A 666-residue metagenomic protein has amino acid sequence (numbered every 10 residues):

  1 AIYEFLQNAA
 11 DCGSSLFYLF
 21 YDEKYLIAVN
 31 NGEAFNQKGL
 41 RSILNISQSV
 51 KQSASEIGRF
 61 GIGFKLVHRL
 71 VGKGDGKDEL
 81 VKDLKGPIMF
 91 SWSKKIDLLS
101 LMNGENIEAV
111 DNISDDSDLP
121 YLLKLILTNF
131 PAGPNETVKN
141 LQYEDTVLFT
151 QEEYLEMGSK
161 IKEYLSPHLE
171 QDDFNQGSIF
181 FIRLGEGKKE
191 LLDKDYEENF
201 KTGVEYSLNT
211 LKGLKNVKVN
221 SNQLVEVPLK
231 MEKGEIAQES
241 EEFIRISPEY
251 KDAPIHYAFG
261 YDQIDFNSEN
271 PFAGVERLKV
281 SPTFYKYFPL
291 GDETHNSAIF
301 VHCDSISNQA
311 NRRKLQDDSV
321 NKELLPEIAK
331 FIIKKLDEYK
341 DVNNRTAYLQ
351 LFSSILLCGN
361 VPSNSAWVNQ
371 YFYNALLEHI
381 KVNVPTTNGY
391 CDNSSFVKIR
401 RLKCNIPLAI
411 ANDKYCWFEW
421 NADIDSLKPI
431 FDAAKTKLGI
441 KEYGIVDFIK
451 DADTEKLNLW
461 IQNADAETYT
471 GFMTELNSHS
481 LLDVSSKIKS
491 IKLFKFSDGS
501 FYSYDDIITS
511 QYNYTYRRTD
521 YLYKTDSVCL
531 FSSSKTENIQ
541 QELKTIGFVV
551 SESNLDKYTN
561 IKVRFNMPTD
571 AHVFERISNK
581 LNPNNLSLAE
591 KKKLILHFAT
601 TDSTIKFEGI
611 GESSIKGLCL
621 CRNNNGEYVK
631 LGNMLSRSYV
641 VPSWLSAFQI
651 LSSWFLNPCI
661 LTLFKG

Functional and structural regions predicted by a protein language model:
A1-Y21, G63-L70: Conserved ATP-binding N-box helix of the HATPase_c
Q7, N30-E33, S47, L66-H68 (+3 more regions): Short, flexible loop/turn elements at secondary-structure junctions
A10-S14, Q48-K51, G72-D75, I333-K340: Hydrophobic/aromatic-lined pockets within catalytic cores
S14, I62, S281-Y285: Short beta-strand-initiation
Y21-E23, T294: A generic beta-sheet turn/junction motif
L26-A28: Hydrophobic/aromatic residues in the conserved F-box-adjacent beta-strands of the Bergerat ATP-binding
N31-L98: Flexible ATP-lid and adjacent glycine-rich G1/G2 motifs of the Bergerat
G76-G666: GHKL/Bergerat-fold ATPase module
